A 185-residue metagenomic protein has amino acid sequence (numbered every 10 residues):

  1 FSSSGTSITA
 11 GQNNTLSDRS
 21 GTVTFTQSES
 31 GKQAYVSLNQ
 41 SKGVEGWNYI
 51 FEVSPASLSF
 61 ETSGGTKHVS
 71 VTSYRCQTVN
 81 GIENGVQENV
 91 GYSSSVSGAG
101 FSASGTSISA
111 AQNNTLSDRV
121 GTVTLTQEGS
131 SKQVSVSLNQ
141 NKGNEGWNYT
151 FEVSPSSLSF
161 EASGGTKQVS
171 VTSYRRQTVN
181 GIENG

Functional and structural regions predicted by a protein language model:
F1-S7, S70, Y74-I108, V153 (+1 more regions): Surface-exposed binding patches on compact interaction domains or structured appendages
S3, S20, Q33-Y35, N48 (+8 more regions): Surface-exposed or flexible loop/turn and strand-edge residues in extracellular/cell-surface modules
G11-S17, A111-S117: Short, surface-exposed loop/turn segments at beta-strand-coil junctions that are enriched for proline with nearby
Q12, Q27-E29, K42, R75 (+4 more regions): Surface-exposed loop/turn motifs at beta-strand-loop junctions within extracellular Ig-like and Fibronectin type III
S17-E29, S117-G129: A short beta-strand micro-motif common to beta-rich folds, especially ectodomain repeats
S30, S95-A99, S130: Change "in extracellular beta-sheet-rich domains … of secreted and cell-surface proteins" to "in beta-sheet-rich domains
K32-G43, K132-G143: C-terminal edge beta-strand
E45-Y74, G146-R175: Beta-sheet-dominated interaction scaffolds and their linkers
